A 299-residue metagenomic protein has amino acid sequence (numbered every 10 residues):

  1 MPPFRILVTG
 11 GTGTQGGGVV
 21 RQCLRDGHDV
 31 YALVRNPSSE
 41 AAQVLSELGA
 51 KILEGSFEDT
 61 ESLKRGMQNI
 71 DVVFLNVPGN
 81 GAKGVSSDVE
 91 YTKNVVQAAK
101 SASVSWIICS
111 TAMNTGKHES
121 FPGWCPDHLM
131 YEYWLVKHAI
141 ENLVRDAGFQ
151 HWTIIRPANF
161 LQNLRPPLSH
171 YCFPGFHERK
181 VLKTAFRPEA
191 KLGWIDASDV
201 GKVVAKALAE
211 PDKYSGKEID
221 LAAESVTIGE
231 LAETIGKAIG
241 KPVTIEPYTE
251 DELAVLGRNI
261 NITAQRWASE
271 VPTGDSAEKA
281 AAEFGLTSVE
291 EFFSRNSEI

Functional and structural regions predicted by a protein language model:
M1-F4, S297-I299: Eukaryotic N-terminal low-complexity, Ser/Thr- and Lys/Arg-rich leader segments that predominantly function as
P2-Q43, E58-E61, G66-Q68, L75 (+4 more regions): Oxidoreductase cofactor-interface core, primarily capturing Rossmann-like NAD(P)-dependent enzymes
S46-D59: Rossmann-fold cofactor-recognition segment
E54, R156-P157, P247-T249: Short loop/edge segments at beta-strand edges and connector loops that shape dinucleotide/nucleotide cofactor-binding
Y214, I239, E250-I299: A hydrophobic C-terminal alpha-helical subdomain
